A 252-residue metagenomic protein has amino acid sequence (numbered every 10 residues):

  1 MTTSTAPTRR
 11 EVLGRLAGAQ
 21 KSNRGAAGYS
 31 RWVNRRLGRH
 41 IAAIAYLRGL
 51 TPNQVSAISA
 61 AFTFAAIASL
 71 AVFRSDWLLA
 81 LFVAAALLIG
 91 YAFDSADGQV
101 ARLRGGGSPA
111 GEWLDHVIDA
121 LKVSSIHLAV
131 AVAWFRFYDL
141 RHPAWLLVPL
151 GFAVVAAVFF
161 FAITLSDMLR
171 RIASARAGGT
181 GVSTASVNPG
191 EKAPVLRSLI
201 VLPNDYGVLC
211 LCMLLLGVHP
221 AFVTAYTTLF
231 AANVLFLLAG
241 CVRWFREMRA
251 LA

Functional and structural regions predicted by a protein language model:
T2-A42, V117-A252: A feature for the membrane-embedded catalytic helix bundles of lipid/isoprenoid biosynthetic enzymes
R24-G25, G49, V55: Active-site flanking loop/helix segments enriched in acidic
A43-L50: Membrane interface segments of multi-pass transport proteins and intramembrane proteases
I44, L87-G90, S108, E112 (+2 more regions): A generic hydrophobic-helix recognition signal that picks specific residues within alpha-helical hydrophobic
P52-A110, H127: Membrane-embedded alpha-helical segments that form the functional core of polytopic membrane enzymes, especially those
F62, A85, I89, F93 (+3 more regions): Hydrophobic faces of alpha-helical transmembrane segments in multi-pass integral membrane proteins
A101, G106-I118, K192-L196: Juxtamembrane helix-capping/reentrant segments at transmembrane boundaries
